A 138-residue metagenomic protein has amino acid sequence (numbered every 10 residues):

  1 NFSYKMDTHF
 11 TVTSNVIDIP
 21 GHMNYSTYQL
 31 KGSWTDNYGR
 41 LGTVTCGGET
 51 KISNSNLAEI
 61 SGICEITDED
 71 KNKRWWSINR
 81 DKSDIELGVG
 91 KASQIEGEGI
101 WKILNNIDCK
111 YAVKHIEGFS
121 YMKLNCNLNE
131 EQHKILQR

Functional and structural regions predicted by a protein language model:
N1-R138: Beta-strand-enriched cores of mature, soluble protein domains
